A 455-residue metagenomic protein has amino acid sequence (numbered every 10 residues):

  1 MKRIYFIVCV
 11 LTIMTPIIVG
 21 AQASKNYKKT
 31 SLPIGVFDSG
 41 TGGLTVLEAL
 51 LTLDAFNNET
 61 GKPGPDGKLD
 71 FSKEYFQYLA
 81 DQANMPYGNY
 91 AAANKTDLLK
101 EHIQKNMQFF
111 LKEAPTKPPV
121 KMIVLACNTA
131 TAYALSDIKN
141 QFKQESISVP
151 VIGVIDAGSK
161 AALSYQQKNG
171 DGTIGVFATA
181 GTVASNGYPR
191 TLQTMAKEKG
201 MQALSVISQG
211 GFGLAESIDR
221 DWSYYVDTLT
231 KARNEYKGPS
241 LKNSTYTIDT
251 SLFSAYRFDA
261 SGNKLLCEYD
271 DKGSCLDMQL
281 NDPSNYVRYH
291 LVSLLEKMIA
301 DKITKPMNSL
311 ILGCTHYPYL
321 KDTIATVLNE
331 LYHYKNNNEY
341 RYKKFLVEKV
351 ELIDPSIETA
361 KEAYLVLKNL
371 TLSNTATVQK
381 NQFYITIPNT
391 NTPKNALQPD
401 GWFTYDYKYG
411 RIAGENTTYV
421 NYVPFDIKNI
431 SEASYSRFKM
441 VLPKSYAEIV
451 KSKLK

Functional and structural regions predicted by a protein language model:
M1-I4: Positively charged n-region of N-terminal signal peptides that target proteins for export
V8-P16: Bacterial N-terminal signal peptides
I18-G20: Solvent-exposed adhesion/ligand-recognition segments of exported proteins
Q22-K455: Non-catalytic structural scaffold of enzyme domains
